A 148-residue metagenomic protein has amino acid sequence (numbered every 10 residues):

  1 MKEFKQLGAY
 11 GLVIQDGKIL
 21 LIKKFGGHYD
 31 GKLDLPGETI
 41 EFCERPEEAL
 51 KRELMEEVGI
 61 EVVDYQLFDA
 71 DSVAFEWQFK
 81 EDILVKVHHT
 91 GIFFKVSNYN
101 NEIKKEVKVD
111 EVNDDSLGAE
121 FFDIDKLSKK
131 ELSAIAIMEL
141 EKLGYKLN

Functional and structural regions predicted by a protein language model:
M1-I19, T90-K95: Conserved N-terminal beta-strand and adjoining loop/helix that marks the start of the Nudix/MutT-like hydrolase domain
G17, T39-I40: Domain-start "cap" segments at the beginnings of catalytic or binding domains
H28-L33: A conserved beta-turn-beta hairpin within the catalytic core of GNAT-like acetyltransferases that forms part
I40-V63, A74-L132: Unchanged
Q66-A70: Conserved S-adenosyl-L-methionine
K130-N148: Charged phosphate-binding loop/patch that engages nucleotide di/tri-phosphates or the phosphate backbone of nucleic
